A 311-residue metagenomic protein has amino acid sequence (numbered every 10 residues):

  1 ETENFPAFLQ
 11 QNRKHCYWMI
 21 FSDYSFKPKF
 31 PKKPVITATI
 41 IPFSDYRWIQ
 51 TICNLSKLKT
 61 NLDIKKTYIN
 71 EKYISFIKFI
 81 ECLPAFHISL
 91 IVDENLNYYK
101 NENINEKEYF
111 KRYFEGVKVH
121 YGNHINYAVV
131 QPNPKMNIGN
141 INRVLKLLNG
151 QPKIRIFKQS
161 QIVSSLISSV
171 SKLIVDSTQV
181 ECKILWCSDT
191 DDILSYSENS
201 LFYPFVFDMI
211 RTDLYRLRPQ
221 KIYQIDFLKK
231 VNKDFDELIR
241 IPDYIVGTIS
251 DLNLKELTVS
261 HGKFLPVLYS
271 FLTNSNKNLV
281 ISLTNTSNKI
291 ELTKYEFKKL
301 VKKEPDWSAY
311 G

Functional and structural regions predicted by a protein language model:
E1-W18, Y24-G311: Phosphate-ester processing/binding pockets and catalytic centers
